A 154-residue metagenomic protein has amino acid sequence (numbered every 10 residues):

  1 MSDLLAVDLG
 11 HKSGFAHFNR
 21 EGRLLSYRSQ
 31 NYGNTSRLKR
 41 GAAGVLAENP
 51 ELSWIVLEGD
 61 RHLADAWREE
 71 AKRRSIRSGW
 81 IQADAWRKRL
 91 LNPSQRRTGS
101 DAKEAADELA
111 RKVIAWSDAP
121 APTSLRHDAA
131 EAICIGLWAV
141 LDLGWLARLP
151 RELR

Functional and structural regions predicted by a protein language model:
M1-R154: Phosphate- and other anionic-substrate recognition elements at nucleic-acid/protein interfaces
